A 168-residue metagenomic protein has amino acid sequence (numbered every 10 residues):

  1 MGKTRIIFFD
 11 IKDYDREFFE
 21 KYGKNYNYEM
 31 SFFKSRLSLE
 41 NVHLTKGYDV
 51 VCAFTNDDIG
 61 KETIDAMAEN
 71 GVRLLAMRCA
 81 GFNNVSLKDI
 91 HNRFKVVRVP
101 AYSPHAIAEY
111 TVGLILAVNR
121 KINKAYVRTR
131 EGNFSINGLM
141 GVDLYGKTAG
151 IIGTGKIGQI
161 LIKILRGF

Functional and structural regions predicted by a protein language model:
M1-Y48: N-terminal glycine-/charge-rich "phosphate-binding" loop or analogous flexible N-terminal tail
I11-Y14, K34-S38, T55-I59, R78-F82 (+1 more regions): Short beta->alpha connector loops
S31-L37, T55, R128-N137: Short gly/ser/thr-rich secondary-structure transition/capping motifs
L44-K46, E69, L144: A short, aliphatic-rich alpha-helical micro-motif
Y48-Y126: Phosphate/diphosphate ligand-binding glycine-rich loop within oxidoreductases
T111, G132, G153: Conserved hydrophobic/aromatic pocket- or pore-lining residues that grip, position, or stack substrates in active sites
L139-F168: Rossmann-like dinucleotide/phosphate-binding beta-alpha-beta segment
